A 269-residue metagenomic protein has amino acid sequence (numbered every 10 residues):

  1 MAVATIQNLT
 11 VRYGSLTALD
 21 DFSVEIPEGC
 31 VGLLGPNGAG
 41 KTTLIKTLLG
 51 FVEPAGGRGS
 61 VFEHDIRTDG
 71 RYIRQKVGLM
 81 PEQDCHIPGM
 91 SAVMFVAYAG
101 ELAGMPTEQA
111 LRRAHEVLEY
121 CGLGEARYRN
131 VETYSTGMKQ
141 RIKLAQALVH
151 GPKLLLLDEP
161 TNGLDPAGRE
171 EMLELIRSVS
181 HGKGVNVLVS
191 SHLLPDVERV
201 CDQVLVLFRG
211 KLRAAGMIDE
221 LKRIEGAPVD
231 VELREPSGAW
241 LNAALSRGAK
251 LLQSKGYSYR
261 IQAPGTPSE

Functional and structural regions predicted by a protein language model:
P36-G40: Walker A (P-loop) phosphate-binding loop of ABC-type ATPase nucleotide-binding domains
G57-T68, Y72-I73: Conserved ABC transporter NBD signature motif
A97, E101, E108-A126: Conserved ABC ATPase "signature" region
G151: Conserved catalytic motifs of ABC-family nucleotide-binding domains
L155-E159: Catalytic Walker B motif of ABC-type/P-loop ATPase nucleotide-binding domains
M172-P264: ABC transporter nucleotide-binding domain
